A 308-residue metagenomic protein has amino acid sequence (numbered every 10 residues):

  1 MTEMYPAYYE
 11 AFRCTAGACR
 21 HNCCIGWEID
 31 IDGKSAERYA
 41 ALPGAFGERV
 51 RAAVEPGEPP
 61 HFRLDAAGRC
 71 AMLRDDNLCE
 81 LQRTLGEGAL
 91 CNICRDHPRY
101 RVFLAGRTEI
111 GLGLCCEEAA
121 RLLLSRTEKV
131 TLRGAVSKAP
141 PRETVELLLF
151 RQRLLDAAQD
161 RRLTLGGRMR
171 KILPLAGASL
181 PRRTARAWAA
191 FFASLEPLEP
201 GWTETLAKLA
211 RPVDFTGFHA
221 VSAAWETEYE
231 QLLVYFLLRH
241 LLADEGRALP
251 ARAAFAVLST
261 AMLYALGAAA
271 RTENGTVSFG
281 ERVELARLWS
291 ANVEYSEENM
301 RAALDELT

Functional and structural regions predicted by a protein language model:
M1-M4: Short, Gly/Pro- and small/polar-rich lid/capping loops
Y8-P59: Polybasic, low-complexity association/targeting segments
A11-A18, T127-L132, L232-Y235: Short, compositionally biased low-complexity segments
A11-I29, D65-Y100, G113-A120: Local cysteine-cluster metal-coordination motifs and their immediate loop/turn environment, predominantly Fe-S cluster
C14, T84, T144, L249-A253: Short, charged/polar micro-motifs that form catalytic or ligand-binding hotspots
G47-N77: Gly/Pro-rich turn-and-neighbor structural signature
N77, L85-L163: Internal, well-ordered alpha/beta segment that forms a basic, Gly-enriched binding/recognition surface
R151, L155-T308: Hydrophobic, aromatic-lined core segments that form the binding pocket/scaffold for planar heteroaromatic ligands
